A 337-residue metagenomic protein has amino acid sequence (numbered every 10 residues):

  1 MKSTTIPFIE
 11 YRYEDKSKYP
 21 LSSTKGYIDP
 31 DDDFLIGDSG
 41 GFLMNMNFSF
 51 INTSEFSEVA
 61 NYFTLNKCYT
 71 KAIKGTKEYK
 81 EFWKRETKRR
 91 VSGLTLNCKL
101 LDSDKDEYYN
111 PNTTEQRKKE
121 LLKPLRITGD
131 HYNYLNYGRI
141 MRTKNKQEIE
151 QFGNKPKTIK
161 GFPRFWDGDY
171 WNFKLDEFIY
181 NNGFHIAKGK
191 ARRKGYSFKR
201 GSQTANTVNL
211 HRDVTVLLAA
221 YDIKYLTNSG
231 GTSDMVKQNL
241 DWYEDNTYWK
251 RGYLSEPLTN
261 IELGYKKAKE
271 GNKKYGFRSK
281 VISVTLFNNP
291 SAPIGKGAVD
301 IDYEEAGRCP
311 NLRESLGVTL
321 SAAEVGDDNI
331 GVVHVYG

Functional and structural regions predicted by a protein language model:
M1-G337: Phosphate/NTP-binding elements of NTP-utilizing enzymes
